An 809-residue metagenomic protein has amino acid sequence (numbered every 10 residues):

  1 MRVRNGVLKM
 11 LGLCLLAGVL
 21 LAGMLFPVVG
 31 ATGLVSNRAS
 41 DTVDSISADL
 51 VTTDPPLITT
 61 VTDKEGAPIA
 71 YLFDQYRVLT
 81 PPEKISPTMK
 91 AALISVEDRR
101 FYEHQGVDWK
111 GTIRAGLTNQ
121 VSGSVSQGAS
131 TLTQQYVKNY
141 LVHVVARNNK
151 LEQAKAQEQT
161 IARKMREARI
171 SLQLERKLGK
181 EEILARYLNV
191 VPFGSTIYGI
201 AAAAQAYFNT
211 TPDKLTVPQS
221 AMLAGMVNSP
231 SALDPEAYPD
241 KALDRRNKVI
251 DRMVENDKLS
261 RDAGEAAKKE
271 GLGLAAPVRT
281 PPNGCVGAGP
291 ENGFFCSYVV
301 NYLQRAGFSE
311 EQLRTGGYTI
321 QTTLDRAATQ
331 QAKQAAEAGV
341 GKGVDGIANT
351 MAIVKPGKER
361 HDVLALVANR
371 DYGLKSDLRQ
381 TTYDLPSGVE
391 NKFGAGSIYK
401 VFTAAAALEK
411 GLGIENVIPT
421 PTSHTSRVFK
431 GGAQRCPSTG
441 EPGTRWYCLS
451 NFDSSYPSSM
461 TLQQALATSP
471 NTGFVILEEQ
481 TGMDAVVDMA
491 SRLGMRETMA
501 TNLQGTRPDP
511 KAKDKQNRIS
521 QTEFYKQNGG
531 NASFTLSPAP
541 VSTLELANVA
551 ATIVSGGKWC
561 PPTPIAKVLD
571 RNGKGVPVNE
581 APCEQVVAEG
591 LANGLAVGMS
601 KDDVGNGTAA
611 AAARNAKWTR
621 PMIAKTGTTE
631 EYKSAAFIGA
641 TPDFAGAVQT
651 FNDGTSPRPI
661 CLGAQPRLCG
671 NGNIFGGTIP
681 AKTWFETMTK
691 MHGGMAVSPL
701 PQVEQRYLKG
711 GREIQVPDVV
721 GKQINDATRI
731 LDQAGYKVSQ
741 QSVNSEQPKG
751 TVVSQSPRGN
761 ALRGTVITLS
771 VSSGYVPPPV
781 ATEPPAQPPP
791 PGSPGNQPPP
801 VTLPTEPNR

Functional and structural regions predicted by a protein language model:
M1-T60: N-terminal type II signal-anchor transmembrane helix that functions as the membrane-insertion/stop-transfer segment
G30, A48-I58, D63, Q127-Q135 (+7 more regions): Extracytoplasmic/periplasmic proteins that interact with beta-lactams or build/remodel peptidoglycan
D54-T59, K64, Q75-R77, K84-K90 (+33 more regions): Extracytoplasmic
P55-S260, D371, A467-S469, E478-G482 (+1 more regions): Peptidoglycan glycan-strand catalytic modules in the bacterial/periplasmic cell-wall system
A67-V78, A202-A206, S231-P235, E310-G316 (+7 more regions): Short pre-catalytic segments that frame enzyme active sites
S95-D108, S122-G128, L174-K180, P192-I197 (+14 more regions): Bacterial peptidoglycan biogenesis and beta-lactam-recognition machinery
Y318, T322-V344, M351-I353, L366-N369 (+4 more regions): A penicillin-recognizing enzyme superfamily signal
K690-R809: Ligand-recognition elements built from short beta-strands and adjacent flexible loops
